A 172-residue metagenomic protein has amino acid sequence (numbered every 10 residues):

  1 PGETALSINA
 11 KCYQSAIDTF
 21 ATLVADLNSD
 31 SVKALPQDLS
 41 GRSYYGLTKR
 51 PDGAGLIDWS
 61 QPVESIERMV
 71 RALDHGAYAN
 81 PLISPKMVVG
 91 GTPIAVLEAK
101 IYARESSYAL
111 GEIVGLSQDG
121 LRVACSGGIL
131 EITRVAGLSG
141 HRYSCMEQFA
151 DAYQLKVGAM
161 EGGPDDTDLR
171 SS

Functional and structural regions predicted by a protein language model:
P1-K100, R170-S171: Active-site-proximal loop/hinge segments within enzyme catalytic domains
D58-S172: An anion-binding loop in the catalytic cleft
